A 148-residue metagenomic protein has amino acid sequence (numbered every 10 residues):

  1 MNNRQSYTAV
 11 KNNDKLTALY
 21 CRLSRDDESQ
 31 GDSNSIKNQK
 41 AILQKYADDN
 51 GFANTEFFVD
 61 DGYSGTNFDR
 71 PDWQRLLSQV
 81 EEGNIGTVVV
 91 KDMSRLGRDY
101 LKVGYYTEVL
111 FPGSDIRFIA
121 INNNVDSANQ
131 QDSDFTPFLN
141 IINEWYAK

Functional and structural regions predicted by a protein language model:
M1-K148: Short, structured surface patches at the beginning of a domain
